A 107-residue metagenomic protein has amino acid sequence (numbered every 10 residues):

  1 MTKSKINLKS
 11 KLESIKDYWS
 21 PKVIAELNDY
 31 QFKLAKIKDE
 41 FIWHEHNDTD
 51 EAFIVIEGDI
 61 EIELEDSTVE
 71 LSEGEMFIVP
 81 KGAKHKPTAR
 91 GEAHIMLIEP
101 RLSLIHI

Functional and structural regions predicted by a protein language model:
M1-K33: A short, N-terminal "cap"/entry segment at the start of jelly-roll beta-barrel domains of the cupin/DSBH fold
N28, I56-E57, S72-E73, G91: A cytosolic small-molecule/anion-sensing beta-strand core signal
Y30-F32, D50, A93: Change "...and in nucleic-acid phosphodiester-cleaving endonucleases..." to "...and in nucleic-acid processing enzymes
Q31-N47: Conserved short histidine dyad/triad with adjacent acidic residue
D39, D48-I60, E65-D66: Glycine- and acidic-residue-biased ligand/ion/polar-headgroup-sensing regions
H44, I62-E63, V79, K84-R90 (+1 more regions): Short beta-strand His + acidic residue motifs that chelate non-heme Fe in jelly-roll/DSBH and cupin folds
D66-K81: Short acidic-glycine-tyrosine-enriched beta hairpin
I105-I107: Conserved small/polar residues in nucleotide/adenosyl-binding loops
